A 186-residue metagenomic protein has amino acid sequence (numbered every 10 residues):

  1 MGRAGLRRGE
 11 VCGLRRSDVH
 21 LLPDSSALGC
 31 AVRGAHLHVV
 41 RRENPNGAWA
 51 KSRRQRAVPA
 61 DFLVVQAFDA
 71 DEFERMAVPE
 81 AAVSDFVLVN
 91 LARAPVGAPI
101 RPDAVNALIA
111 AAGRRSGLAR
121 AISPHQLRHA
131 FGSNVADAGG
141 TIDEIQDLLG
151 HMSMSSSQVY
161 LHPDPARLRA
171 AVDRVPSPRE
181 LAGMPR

Functional and structural regions predicted by a protein language model:
M1-C12, S17, S133-N134, P176: Short pre-functional
R3, Q126-M152, V159: C-terminal catalytic core of tyrosine-transesterase DNA break-rejoin enzymes
L6-R8, R56, D69, F73-A77 (+2 more regions): Short, cationic motifs built from Arg/Lys/His that form the positively charged side of catalytic pockets
G13-Q66, V83: Conserved tyrosine-mediated DNA breakage-rejoining catalytic core shared by Y-recombinases
E43-S52, A94, L118-R120, L181: A cross-kingdom feature marking solvent-exposed beta-strand/loop segments within repeated, beta-rich binding/scaffold
D61-A119, P185: Active-site/catalytic core of tyrosine-dependent DNA strand-transfer enzymes
L149, S155-R174: Catalytic-site neighborhood detector that most strongly recognizes the C-terminal catalytic loop/helix of tyrosine
V175-R186: C-terminal secondary-structure termini that scaffold catalytic or DNA-interacting sites
